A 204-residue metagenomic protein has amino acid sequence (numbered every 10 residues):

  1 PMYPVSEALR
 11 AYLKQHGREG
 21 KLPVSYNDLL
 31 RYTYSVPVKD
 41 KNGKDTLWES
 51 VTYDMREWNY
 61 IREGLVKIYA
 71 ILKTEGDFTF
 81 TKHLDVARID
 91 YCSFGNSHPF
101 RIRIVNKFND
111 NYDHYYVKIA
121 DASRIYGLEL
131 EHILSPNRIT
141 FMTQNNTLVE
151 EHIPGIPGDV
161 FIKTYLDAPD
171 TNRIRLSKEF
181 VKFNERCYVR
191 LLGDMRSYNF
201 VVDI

Functional and structural regions predicted by a protein language model:
P1-K41: Long, charge-dense tracts
P1-Y12, T46-D54, F200: Extended hydrophobic/aromatic-rich secondary-structure runs
E7, A11-Q15, R31, N59 (+3 more regions): Polar/charged alpha-helical tracts
V36, G43, W48-D159: Conserved ATP-binding subdomain of kinase catalytic cores across diverse folds
D85-A87, F100, Y165, F180 (+1 more regions): Sparse, context-dependent recognition of short Cys/His-centered cofactor- or disulfide-binding micro-motifs
V160-A168: AlphaC helix of the protein kinase catalytic domain
A168-I204: Conserved kinase catalytic-core segment
